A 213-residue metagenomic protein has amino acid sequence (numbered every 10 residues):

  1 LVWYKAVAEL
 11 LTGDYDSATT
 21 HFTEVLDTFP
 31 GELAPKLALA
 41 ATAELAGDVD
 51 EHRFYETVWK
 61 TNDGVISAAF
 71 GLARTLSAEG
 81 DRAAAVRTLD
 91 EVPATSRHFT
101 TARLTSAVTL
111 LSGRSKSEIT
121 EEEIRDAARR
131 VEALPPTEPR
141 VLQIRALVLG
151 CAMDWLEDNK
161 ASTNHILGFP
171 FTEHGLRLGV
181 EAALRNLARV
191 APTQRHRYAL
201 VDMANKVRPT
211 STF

Functional and structural regions predicted by a protein language model:
L1-V7, T12-S17: Alpha-solenoid helical-repeat scaffolds
W3-Y4, A34-A38, I66-L72, R87 (+1 more regions): Alpha-solenoid helical repeat scaffolds
T12, F29-P30, N62, S96 (+1 more regions): A structural motif in tetratricopeptide-repeat
T12, L45-A46, E79, G113: Structural motif corresponding to the intra-repeat A-B loop/turn of tetratricopeptide repeats
A18, E51-H52, A85, T120: Single-residue signature of alpha-solenoid repeat helices
E24-V25, T57-V58, E91-V92: Canonical positions in the second alpha-helix
A84-F213: Eukaryotic alpha-helical solenoid repeat scaffolds
